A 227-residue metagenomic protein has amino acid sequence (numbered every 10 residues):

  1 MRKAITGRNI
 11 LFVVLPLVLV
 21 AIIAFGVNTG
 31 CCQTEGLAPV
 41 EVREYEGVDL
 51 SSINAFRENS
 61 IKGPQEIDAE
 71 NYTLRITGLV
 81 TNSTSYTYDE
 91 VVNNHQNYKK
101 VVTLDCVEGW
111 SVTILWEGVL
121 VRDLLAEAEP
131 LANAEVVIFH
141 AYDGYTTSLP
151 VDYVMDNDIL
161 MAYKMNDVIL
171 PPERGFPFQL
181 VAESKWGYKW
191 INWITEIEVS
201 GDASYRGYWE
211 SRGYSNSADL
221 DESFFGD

Functional and structural regions predicted by a protein language model:
R2-L74, E127-D227: Extended, aromatic/histidine-rich regions of cofactor-dependent oxidoreductases associated with respiratory
T6, T87, E117-L120: A diffuse structural propensity rather than consistent per-protein peaks
Q65-L115: A glycine-rich, hydrophobic loop/mini-helix early in the fold
T87-D89, R122, K164: Short acidic (Asp/Glu) patches
N97-L149: Mid-length scaffold segments of soluble, non-membrane domains
